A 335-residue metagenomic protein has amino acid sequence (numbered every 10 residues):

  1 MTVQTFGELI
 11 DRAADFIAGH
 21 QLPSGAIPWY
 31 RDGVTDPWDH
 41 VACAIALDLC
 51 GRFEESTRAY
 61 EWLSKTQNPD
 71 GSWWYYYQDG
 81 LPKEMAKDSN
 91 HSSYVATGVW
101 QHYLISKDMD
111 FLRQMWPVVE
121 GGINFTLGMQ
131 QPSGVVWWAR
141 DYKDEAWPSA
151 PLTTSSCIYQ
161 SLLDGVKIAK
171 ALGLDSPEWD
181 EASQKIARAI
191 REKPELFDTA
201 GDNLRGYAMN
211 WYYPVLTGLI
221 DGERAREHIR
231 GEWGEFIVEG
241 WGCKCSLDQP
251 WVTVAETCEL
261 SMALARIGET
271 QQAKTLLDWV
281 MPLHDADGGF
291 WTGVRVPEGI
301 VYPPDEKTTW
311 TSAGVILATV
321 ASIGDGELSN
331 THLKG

Functional and structural regions predicted by a protein language model:
M1-V3, V41-E55, Y94-F111, S156-L174 (+3 more regions): Well-ordered alpha-helical scaffold segments within catalytic/enzyme domains
T2-V34, T57-D88, S92, W116 (+3 more regions): Extended glycan-interaction surfaces of carbohydrate-active proteins
H20, W29, G33-V41, I45 (+1 more regions): N-terminal beta1-alpha1-beta2 module of alpha/beta enzyme domains
N90, D110-P117, T153-S156, L174-E181 (+1 more regions): Residues within HEAT/ARM-like alpha-solenoid scaffolds
L152-L196: Active-site neighborhood of glycoside hydrolase catalytic domains
